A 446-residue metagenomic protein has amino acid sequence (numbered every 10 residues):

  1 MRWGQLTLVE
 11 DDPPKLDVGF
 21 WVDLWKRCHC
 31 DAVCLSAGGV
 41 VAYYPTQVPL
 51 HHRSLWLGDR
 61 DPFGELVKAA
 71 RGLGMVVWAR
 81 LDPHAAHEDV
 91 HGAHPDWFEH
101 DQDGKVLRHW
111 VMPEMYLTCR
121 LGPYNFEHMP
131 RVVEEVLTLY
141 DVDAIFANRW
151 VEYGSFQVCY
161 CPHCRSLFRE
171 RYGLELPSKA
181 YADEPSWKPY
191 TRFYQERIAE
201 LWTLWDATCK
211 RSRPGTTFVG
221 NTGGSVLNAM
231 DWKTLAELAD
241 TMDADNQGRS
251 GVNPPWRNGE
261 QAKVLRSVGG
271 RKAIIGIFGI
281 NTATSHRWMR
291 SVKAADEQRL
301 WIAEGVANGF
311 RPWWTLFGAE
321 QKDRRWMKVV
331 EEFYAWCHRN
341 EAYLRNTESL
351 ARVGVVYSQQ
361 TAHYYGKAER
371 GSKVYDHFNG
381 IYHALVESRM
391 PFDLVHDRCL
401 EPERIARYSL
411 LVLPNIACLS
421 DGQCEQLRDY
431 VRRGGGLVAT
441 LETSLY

Functional and structural regions predicted by a protein language model:
M1-E10: An acidic-aromatic substrate-binding cleft motif
W3, C30-A37, P62-W110, A144-F146 (+1 more regions): Glycine-rich, aromatic-flanked loop segments that form ligand/cofactor-binding clefts across common enzyme folds
E10-C28, L50-L73, E127-H128, E200-L201 (+2 more regions): Aromatic- and glycine-enriched glycan-recognition loops and surfaces that form the carbohydrate-binding subsites
D11-R27, Y124-V136, G223-T234, A294-I302 (+1 more regions): Short, acidic/polar
D17-A42, L139-Y140, M242, W301-G305 (+1 more regions): Catalytic domains of carbohydrate-active enzymes, especially glycoside hydrolases
K26-D61, A85-K105, G154-R169, S225 (+4 more regions): Aromatic-lined carbohydrate-binding/catalytic grooves of carbohydrate-active enzymes
A79, P83-Y140, R149, C164-Q195 (+1 more regions): Active-site-adjacent "subsite" loops/lids of carbohydrate-active enzymes
W187-K188, R192-A229, L235-Y446: Carbohydrate-binding surfaces of carbohydrate-active enzymes
